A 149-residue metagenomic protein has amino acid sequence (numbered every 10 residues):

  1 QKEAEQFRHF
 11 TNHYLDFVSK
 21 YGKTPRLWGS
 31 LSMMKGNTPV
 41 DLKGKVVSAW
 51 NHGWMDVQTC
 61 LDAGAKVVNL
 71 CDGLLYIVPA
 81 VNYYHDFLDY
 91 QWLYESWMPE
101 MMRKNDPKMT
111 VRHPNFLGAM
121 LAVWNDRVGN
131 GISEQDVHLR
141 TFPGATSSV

Functional and structural regions predicted by a protein language model:
Q1-F17, S32-V40: Aromatic-lined carbohydrate-binding surfaces of glycoside hydrolases
Q6, S48-A49: Residues that cap or flank secondary-structure elements
F10-P25, K108-F116: A structural motif corresponding to the C-terminal end of an alpha-helix and its immediate exit/capping segment
L27-S30, N37-K45, N51-V149: Flexible, acidic glycine-rich loops studded with aromatic residues
